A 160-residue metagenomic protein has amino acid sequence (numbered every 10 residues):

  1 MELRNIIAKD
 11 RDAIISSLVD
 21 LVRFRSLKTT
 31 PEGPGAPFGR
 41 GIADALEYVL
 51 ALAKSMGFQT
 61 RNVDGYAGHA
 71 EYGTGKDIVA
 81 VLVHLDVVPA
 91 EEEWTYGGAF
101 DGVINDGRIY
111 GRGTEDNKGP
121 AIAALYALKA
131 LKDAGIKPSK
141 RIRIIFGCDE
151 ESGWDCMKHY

Functional and structural regions predicted by a protein language model:
M1-L82, V87-E91: N-terminal helical capping/dimerization or prosegment-like subdomains of hydrolases acting on amide or phosphate bonds
G35-P37, C148-E151: Short histidine/acidic/glycine/proline-rich micro-motifs that form metal- and phosphate-coordinating active-site loops
D44, E151-S152: Short alpha-helical
D64-A70, I142-D149: Short, glycine/charge-rich beta-strand/loop segments that flank catalytic centers and engage negatively charged groups
I78-F146, S152: Active-site metal-coordination/substrate-binding segment of hydrolases, especially metallo-dependent peptidases
D155-Y160: Short, intrinsically disordered, charge-balanced linker/junction segments flanking boundaries in proteins
